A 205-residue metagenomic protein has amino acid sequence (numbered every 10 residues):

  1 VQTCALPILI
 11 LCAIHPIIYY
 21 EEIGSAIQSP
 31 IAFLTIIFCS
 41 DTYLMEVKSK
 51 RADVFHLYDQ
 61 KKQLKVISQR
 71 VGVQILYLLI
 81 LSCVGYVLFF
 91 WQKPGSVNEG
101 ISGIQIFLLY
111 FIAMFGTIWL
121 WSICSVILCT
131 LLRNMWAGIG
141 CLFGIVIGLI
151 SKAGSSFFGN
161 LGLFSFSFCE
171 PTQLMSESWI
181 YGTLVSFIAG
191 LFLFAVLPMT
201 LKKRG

Functional and structural regions predicted by a protein language model:
V1, K61, R133-M135: Short loop-to-helix capping motifs
Q2-L6: Short, small-residue-biased leader/transition segments that mark boundaries at the very start of proteins
L9-D41, S68-G138, Q173: Secretory targeting signals
I17-Y19, G138-G205: Terminal transmembrane helical anchor/hairpin motif
I36, K65-V66, G144-G148: Small-residue-rich segments of transmembrane alpha-helices in multi-pass membrane proteins, especially helix faces
S40-L76: Helix-loop-helix units of permease transmembrane domains in multi-pass membrane transporters, especially ABC
A52-K61, S82-V87, W121-C129, G159-T172 (+1 more regions): Juxtamembrane/interfacial segments around transmembrane helices
V54, N98, K203-G205: Short, Lys/Arg-enriched, Gly/Pro-containing loop segments at transmembrane-helix junctions of multi-pass membrane
